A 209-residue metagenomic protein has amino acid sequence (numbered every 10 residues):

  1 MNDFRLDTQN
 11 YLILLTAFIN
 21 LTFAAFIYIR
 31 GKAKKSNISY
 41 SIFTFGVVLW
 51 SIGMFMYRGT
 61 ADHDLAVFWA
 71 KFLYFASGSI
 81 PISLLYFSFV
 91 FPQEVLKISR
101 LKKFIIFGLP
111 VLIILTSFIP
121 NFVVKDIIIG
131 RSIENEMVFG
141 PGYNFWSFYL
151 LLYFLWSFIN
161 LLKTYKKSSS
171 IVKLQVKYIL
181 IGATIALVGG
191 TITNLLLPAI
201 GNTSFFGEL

Functional and structural regions predicted by a protein language model:
M1-N20, P141-L150: Hydrophobic transmembrane alpha-helical segments in integral membrane proteins
N2-L6, F23-S36, G59-A61, A199-G201: Short, hydrophobic transmembrane alpha-helix segments
L6, N10, M56, V172-L209: Interfacial "cap-and-anchor" motif at the non-cytosolic start of specific transmembrane alpha-helices
L15-I19, F72-S83, Y149, L209: Membrane-embedded alpha-helical segments of multi-pass membrane proteins, especially the transmembrane helices
T22-F26, S83-V90, L150-S170: Alpha-helical transmembrane segments in multipass membrane proteins, preferentially the mid-helix core
Y28-S39, V90-K102, L162-Q175, G201: Membrane-interface helix-boundary motifs at transmembrane edges
L49-L73, F89-L96, F118-E136, I192-F206: Helix-loop junctions on the outward
P92-N144, K173-A183: The cytoplasmic-loop to transmembrane-helix boundary for the fourth helix
